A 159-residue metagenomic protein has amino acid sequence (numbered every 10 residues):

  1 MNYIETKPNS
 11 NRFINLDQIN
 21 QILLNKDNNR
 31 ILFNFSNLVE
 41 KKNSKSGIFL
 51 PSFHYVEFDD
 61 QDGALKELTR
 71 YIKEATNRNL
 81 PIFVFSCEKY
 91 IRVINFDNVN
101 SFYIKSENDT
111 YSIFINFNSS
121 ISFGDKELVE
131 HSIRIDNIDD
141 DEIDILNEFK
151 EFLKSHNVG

Functional and structural regions predicted by a protein language model:
M1-G159: Eukaryotic intrinsically disordered, low-complexity regulatory linkers and tails enriched in Ser/Thr/Pro
